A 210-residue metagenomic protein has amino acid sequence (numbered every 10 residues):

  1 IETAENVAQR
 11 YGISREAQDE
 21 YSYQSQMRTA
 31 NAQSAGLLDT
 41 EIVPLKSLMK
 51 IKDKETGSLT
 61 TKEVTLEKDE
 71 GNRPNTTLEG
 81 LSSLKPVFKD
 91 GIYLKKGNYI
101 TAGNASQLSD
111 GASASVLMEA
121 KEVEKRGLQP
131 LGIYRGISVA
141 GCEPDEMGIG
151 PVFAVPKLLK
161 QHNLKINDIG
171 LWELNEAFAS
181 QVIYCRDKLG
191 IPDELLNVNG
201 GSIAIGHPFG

Functional and structural regions predicted by a protein language model:
I1-Y11, D90-G91: Glycine-rich loop/linker segments at domain edges
V7-G12, V123-G127, P156-L171, L189-P192: Phosphate/pyrophosphate-binding loops at sites that engage ATP/ADP/AMP, CoA/4′-phosphopantetheine, polyphosphate
Q9-S22, G97-S113, R135-Q161, L174-E176 (+1 more regions): Active-site pocket-shaping loop/turn-to-helix segments
A17-Q24, I42-S47, L128-V139, N167-E176 (+1 more regions): Beta-strand segments within the central parallel beta-sheet cores of soluble alpha/beta enzyme folds
E20-K125, K188, D193-L195: N-terminal extracellular/periplasmic Venus flytrap/periplasmic-binding protein-like
K52-G57, P144-P151, E176-E194, P208-G210: Short glycine/threonine-rich loop-to-helix capping motif typified by GTGT followed within a few residues by an Asp-Pro
